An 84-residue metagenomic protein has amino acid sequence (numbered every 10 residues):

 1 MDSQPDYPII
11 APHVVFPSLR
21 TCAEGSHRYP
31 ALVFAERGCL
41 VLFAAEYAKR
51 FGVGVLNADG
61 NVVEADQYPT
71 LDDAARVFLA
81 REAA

Functional and structural regions predicted by a protein language model:
M1-L32: Negatively charged, low-complexity tracts enriched in Asp/Glu with abundant Ser/Thr
H13, L19-C22, F43-A45, D59 (+2 more regions): Low-complexity, intrinsically disordered/propeptide-like segments
F34-R37: Active-site beta-strand termini and strand-to-loop segments that position acidic
L40-D66: Intrinsically disordered, low-complexity regulatory segments enriched in Ser/Thr/Pro and charged residues
N57-A84: Compact, glycine/acidic-enriched structural inserts
